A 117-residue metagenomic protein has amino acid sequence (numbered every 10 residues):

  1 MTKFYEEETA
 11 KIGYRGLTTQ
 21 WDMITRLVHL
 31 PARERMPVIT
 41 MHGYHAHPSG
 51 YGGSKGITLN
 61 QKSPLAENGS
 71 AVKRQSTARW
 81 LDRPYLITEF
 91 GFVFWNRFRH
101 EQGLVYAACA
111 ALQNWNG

Functional and structural regions predicted by a protein language model:
M1-T2, G103: A structural signal for well-ordered alpha-helical scaffolds and beta->alpha junctions
T2-W95: Glycoside hydrolase catalytic-domain groove-lining segments
G43, W95-G117: Substrate-binding cleft of secreted/luminal carbohydrate-active enzymes
